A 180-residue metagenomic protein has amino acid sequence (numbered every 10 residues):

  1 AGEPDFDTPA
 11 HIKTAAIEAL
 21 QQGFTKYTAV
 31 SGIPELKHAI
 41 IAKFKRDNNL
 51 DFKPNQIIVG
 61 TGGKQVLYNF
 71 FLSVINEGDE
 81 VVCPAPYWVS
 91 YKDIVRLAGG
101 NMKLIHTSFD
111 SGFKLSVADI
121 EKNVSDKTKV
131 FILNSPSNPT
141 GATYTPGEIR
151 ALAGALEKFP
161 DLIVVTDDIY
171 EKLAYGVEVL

Functional and structural regions predicted by a protein language model:
A1-G62, N69: N-terminal small-domain helix-loop-helix segment of the aminotransferase-like
D51-I57, E77-E80, K127: Short acidic capping loops at alpha-helix termini that bridge into adjacent secondary structure
K53, K103, V165: Conserved Rossmann-like nucleotide-binding pocket used by diverse enzymes that bind dinucleotide cofactors
S73-V95: Conserved PLP-anchoring active-site segment centered on the Schiff-base-forming lysine
A85, L104-S108: Short beta->alpha connector loops at strand-helix junctions that form conserved, small/polar/Pro-enriched
L97-M102: A short helix-loop-beta submotif of the ANL/AMP-binding
T107-E178: Active-site phosphate-binding strand-loop segment of PLP-dependent enzymes
